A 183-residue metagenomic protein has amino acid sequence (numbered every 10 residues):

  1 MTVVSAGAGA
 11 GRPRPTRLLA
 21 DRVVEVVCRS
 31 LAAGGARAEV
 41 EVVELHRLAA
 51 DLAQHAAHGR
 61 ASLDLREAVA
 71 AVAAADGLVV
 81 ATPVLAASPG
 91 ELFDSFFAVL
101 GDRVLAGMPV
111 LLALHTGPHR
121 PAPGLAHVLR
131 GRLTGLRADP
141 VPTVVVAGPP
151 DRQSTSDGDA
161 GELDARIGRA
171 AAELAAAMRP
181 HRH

Functional and structural regions predicted by a protein language model:
M1-V80, V84-D94, A98: N-terminal beta1-alpha1-beta2 submodule of the flavodoxin-like/Rossmannoid cofactor-binding fold
L19-V23, L125, A170: Hydrophobic alpha-helical membrane-association signature
V23, V27, S95-L111, G117: P-loop/Walker A phosphate-binding loop and immediately adjacent motor/lid segment at beta-alpha junctions
A36-R37, L105-P109, A138: A short helix->loop->beta-strand "cap" motif at the edges of active sites that frequently abuts
E41-L52, T134-S154: Mobile beta-alpha loop/short-helix "lid" or hinge segments that flank ligand
V110-P149, G161-A165: Short, glycine-/small-residue-rich phosphate/pyrophosphate-handling segment
D139-H183: Glycine-rich phosphate/pyrophosphate-binding loop and the adjoining helix
